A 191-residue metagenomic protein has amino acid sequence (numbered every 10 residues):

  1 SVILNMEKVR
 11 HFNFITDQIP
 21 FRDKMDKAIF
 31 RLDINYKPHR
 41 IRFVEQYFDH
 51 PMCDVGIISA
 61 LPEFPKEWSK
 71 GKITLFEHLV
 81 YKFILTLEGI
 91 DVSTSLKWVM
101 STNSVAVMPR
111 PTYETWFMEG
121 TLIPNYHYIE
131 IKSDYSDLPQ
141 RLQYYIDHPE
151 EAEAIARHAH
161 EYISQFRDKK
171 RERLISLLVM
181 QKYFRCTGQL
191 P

Functional and structural regions predicted by a protein language model:
S1-K70: Phosphate-/polyanion-interacting regions in eukaryotic proteins
K72-P191: Catalytic binding pocket for nucleotide-activated donors in carbohydrate/polymer assembly enzymes
